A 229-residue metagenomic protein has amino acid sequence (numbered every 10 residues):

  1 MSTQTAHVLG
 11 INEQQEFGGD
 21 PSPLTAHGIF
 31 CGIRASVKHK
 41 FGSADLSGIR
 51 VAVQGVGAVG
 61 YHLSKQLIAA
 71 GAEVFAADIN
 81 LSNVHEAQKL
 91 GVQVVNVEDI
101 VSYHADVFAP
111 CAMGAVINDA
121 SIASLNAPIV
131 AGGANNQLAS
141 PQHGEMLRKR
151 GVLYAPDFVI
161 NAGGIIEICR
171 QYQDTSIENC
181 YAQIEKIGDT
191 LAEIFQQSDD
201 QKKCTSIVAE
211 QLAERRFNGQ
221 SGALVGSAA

Functional and structural regions predicted by a protein language model:
M1-G42: Glycine/serine-rich phosphate-binding loop and adjoining beta1-alpha1 elements at the start of nucleotide-handling
M1-T3, S64-A69, E86-K89, I165-R170: Short acidic, glycine/serine/threonine-rich loops at helix termini
I11-G19, S102-V107, S124, A162-G164 (+1 more regions): Short, basic, helix/turn surface patches
V37, P128-A229: Adenosine-phosphate binding glycine-rich loop
G42-I49: Short helix-loop-beta connector
G48, I79-V159: Rossmann-like adenosine-cofactor binding region
Q54-G57, Y61-H62, I68-Q88: NAD(P)-binding Rossmann-fold cofactor-contacting core
